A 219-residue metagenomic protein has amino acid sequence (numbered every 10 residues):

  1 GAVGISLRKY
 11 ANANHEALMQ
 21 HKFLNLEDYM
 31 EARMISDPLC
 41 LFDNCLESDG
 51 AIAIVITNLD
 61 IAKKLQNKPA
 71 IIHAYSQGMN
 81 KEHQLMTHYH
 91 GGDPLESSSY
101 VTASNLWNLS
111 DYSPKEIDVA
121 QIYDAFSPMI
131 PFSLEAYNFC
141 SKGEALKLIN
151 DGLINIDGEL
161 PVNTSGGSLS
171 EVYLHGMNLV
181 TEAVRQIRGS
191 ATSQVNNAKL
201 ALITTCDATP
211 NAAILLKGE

Functional and structural regions predicted by a protein language model:
G1-A13, I54-D60, E171-A191: Active-site-proximal alpha-helical scaffold in enzymes
G1-P38: Glycine-rich, mobile lid/loop segments that gate access to catalytic sites or pores
A2, M34-V101, N150-S165, T181 (+3 more regions): Condensing-enzyme catalytic core mediating Claisen C-C bond formation in acyl metabolism
G4-L18, N80-L85, S127-F132, G176-M177 (+1 more regions): Acyl-CoA/ACP chain-elongation machinery
A53, S98, T102-S110, M129-Y137 (+2 more regions): Stable alpha-helical structural segments in soluble proteins, enriched in small hydrophobic residues
K64, T102-E116, A191: Phosphate/pyrophosphate-binding loops at sites that engage ATP/ADP/AMP, CoA/4′-phosphopantetheine, polyphosphate
E82-H88, D124-K147, P210-L216: Short glycine/threonine-rich loop-to-helix capping motif typified by GTGT followed within a few residues by an Asp-Pro
I130-V184: C-terminal hydrophobic structural anchor segments that stabilize assembly/packing rather than catalytic chemistry
